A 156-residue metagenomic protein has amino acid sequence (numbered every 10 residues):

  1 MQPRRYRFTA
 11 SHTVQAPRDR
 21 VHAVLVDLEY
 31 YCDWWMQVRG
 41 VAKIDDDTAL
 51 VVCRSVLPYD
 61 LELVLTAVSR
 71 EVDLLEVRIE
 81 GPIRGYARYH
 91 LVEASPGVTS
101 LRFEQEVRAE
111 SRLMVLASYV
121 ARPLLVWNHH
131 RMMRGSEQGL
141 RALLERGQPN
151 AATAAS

Functional and structural regions predicted by a protein language model:
M1, M36-Q37, Y59-E62, R108-L113: Short hydrophobic/aromatic-rich motifs at helix boundaries and adjacent loops
M1-D46, A155-S156: Hydrophobic ligand-binding cavity/cleft-lining segments
V14, A67, Y89-L91: Short beta-strand element of the conserved SAM-dependent methyltransferase core
D19-H22, R134, Q138: Amphipathic alpha-helical segments that line or abut small-molecule/effector binding pockets and mediate allosteric
R20-L25, A49, I79, E93: Alpha-helical interaction segments
C32-M36, A42-Y86, P96-S100, G135-A154: Glycine-rich portal/gate segments that line the openings of hydrophobic small-molecule binding cavities
I79-G135, A151-A152: Beta-strand/loop substructures that line and gate deep hydrophobic ligand-binding cavities in soluble
